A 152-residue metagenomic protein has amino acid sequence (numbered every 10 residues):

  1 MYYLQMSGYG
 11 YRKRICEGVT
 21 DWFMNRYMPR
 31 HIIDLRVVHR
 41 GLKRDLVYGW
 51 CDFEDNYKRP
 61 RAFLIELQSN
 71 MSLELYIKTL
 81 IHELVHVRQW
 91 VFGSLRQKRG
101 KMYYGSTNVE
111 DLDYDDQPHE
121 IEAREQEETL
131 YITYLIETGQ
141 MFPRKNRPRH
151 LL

Functional and structural regions predicted by a protein language model:
M1-Y11, I33-L46: Hydrophobic or amphipathic, alpha-helical segments that drive membrane association/targeting
Y11-I32: Zn2+-dependent metallopeptidase catalytic core
R26-I32, S94-R96, Y134-F142: Surface-exposed helix-capping loop/turn segments at secondary-structure junctions
R40-L75, W90-V91: Active-site scaffold of zinc-dependent metalloenzymes
E74, W90-I121: Post-HEXXH active-site segment of zinc metalloproteases
K78-V91, A123: Active-site recognition of the HExxH zinc-binding catalytic motif
D113-D116, E127-L152: Long, well-structured alpha-helical subdomains associated with metal-dependent extracellular/ecto-lumenal hydrolases
